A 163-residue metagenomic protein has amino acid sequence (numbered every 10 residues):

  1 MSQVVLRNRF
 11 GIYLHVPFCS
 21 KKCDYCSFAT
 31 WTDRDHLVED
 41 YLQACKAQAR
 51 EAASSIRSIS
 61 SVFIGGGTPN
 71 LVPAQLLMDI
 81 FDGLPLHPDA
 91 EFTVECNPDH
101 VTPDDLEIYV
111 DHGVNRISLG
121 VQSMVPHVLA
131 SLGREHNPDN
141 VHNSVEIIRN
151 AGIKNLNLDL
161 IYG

Functional and structural regions predicted by a protein language model:
M1-I12, S55-S58: N-terminal [4Fe-4S]-dependent radical SAM core
R9-G11, C23, E91: Structural motif
I12-L14, L119: Short beta-strand motif preference
H15-T30: Local cysteine-cluster metal-coordination motifs and their immediate loop/turn environment, predominantly Fe-S cluster
T30-S55, I59-G163: Conserved non-cysteine loop/helix-boundary elements of the Radical SAM core domain that shape
